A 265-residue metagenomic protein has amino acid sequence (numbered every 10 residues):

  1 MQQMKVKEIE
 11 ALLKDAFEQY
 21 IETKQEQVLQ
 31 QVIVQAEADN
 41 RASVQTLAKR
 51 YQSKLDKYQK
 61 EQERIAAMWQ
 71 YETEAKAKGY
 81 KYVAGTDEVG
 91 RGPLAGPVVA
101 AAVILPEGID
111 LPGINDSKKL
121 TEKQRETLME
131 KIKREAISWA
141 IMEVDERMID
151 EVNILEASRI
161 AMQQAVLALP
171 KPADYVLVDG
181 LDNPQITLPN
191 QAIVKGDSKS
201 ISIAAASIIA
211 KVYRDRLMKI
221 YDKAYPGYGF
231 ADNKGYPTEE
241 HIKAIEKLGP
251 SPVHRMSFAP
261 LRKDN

Functional and structural regions predicted by a protein language model:
M1-A84, R91-N265: RNase H-like, Mg2+-dependent phosphodiesterase core, and more generally RNA phosphate-backbone-engaging helix-loop
